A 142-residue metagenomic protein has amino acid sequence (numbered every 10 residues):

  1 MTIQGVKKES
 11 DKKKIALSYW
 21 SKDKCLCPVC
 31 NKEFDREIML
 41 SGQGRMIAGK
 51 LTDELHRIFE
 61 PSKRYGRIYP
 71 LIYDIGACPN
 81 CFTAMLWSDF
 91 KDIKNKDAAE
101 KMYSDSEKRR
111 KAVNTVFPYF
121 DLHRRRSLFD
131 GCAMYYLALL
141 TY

Functional and structural regions predicted by a protein language model:
M1-Y103: N-terminal cysteine/histidine-rich coordination modules
K91-D92, K96, E100-Y142: Extended interfacial segments that mediate partner engagement and assembly in macromolecular machines
